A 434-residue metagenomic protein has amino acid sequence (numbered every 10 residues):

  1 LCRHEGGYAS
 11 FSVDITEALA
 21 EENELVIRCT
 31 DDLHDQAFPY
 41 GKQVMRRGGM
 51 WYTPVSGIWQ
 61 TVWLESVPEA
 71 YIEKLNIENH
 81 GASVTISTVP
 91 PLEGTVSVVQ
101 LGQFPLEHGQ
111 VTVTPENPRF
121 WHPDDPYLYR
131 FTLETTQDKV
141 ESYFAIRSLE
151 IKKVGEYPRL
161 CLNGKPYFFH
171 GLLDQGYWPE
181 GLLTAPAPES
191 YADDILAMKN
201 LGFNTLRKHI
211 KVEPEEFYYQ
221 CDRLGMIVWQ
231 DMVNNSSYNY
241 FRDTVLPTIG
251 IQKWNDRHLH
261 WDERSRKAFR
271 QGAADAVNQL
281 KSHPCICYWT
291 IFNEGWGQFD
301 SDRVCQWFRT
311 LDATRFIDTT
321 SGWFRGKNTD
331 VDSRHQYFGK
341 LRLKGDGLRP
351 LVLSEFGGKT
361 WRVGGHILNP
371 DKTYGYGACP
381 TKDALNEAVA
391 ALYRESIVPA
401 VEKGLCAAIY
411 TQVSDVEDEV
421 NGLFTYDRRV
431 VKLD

Functional and structural regions predicted by a protein language model:
L1-E69, I210-E215, L224-W229, N235: Accessory beta-strand-rich segments of carbohydrate-active enzymes
C2-G6, F104, S142, H170 (+1 more regions): Short hydrophobic alpha-helix segments
E17-E24, S83-V154: Extended acidic/polar, glycine-enriched regions that form or flank non-catalytic beta-rich accessory modules
C29-E93, Y143-I151, R159, A273-A276: Non-catalytic, glycine-rich low-complexity segments
Q60-T61, K74, F169-G171, Y288: Extracellular/lumenal ectodomain signal focusing on beta-strand-rich modules and carbohydrate-recognition contexts
E69, L75-I77, F120, F131-M198: N-terminal carbohydrate-binding accessory modules
V84-G102, L160-W229: Conserved, compact domain cores that house catalytic/ligand-binding motifs in diverse enzymes and effector modules
I195-A197, T205-R429: Substrate-binding/catalytic cleft of secreted carbohydrate-active enzymes, primarily glycoside hydrolases
